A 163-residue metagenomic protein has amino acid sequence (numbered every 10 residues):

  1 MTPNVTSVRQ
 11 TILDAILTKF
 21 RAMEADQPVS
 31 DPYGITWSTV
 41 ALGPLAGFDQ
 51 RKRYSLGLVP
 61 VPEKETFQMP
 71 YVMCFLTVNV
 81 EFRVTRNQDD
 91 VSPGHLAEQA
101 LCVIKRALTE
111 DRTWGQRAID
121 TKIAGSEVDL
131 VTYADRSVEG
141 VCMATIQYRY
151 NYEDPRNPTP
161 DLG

Functional and structural regions predicted by a protein language model:
M1-P70, G115-I119, P158-G163: Small/polar-rich, solvent-exposed N-terminal microdomains that initiate assembly or binding
T11, Y71-F75, R83-T109: Extracellular/virion structural assembly segments
F67-Q68, D89, V131-D135: Short helix-to-loop capping/linker segments positioned immediately adjacent to catalytic or ligand/cofactor-binding
Y71-Q88, V138-D154: Oligomerization/assembly interface segments of phage tail-like spikes and tubes
V91-G94, P155-G163: Short, charged, solvent-exposed linker or helix-capping segments at domain edges/interfaces that act as flexible hinges
E110-W114: Generic structural signal for alpha-helix termini and adjacent loop/cap motifs
Q116-E153: Glycine-rich, aromatic-bearing surface loops/beta-hairpins
